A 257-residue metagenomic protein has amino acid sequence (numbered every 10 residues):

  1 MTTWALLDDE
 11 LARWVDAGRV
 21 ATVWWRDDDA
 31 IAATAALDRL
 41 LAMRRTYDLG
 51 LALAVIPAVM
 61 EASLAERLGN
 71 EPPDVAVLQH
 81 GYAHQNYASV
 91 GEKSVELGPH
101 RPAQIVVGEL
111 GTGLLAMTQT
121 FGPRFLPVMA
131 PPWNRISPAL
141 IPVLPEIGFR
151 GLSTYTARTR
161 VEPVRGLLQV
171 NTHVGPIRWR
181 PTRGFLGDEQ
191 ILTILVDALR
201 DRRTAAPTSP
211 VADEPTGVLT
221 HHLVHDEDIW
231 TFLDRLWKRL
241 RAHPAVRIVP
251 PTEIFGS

Functional and structural regions predicted by a protein language model:
T2-A76, F125-L126, V218: Active-site beta->alpha N-cap acidic-glycine motif
L7-E10, A36, M60-N70, S153-L167 (+2 more regions): Alpha-helical scaffolding within the catalytic cores of extracellular/periplasmic polymer-degrading hydrolases
L11, L37, L41, A65-G69 (+5 more regions): Generic structural signal for well-ordered alpha-helices, preferentially at hydrophobic/aromatic core positions
R13-G18, G151-L152, T208-S257: C-terminal domain-boundary segment and adjacent tail
R26-D28, A52-I56, L78-H80, M129-A130 (+4 more regions): A cross-family glycoside hydrolase active-site/sugar-binding cleft signature
G50, A54-P142, V174-R180: Metal-dependent polysaccharide deacetylase catalytic core of the NodB/CE4 family, i.e., the active-site-bearing domain
V143-D188, I248-T252: His/Asp/Glu-enriched short active-site or ligand-binding loop at hydrolase and phosphoryl-transfer sites
V170-L223, D228: A conserved mid-domain beta-alpha-beta active-site/ligand-binding segment of alpha/beta enzyme cores
